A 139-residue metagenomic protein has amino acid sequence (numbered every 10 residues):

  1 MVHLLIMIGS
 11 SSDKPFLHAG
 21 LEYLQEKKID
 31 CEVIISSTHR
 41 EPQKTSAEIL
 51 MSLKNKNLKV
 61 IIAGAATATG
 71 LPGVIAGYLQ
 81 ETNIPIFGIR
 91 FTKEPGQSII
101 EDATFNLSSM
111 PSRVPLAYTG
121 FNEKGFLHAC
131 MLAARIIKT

Functional and structural regions predicted by a protein language model:
V2-H39: Glycine-rich phosphate/diphosphate-binding loop of Rossmann-like nucleotide-binding domains
H3, K59-V60, P115-L116: Residue-level preference for the first positions of well-ordered beta-strands
M7, Y23-K27, S52-K56, Y78 (+3 more regions): Change "in soluble alpha/beta enzymes" to "in soluble alpha/beta proteins
I8-P15, E32-I34, F91-T139: C-terminal binding/interaction regions
D13-H18, P42-T45, T67-I75, G96-I99 (+1 more regions): Short glycine/serine/threonine-rich phosphate/pyrophosphate-binding segments that cradle anionic phosphate groups
A19-E22, A47-I49, I75-L79, E101-T104 (+1 more regions): Short, glycine/charged-enriched secondary-structure capping and boundary segments
C31-N55: N-terminal beta-loop-helix "entrance" segment that forms/cooperates in small-molecule cofactor or anionic ligand
S46-F91: Glycine-rich phosphate-binding loop
